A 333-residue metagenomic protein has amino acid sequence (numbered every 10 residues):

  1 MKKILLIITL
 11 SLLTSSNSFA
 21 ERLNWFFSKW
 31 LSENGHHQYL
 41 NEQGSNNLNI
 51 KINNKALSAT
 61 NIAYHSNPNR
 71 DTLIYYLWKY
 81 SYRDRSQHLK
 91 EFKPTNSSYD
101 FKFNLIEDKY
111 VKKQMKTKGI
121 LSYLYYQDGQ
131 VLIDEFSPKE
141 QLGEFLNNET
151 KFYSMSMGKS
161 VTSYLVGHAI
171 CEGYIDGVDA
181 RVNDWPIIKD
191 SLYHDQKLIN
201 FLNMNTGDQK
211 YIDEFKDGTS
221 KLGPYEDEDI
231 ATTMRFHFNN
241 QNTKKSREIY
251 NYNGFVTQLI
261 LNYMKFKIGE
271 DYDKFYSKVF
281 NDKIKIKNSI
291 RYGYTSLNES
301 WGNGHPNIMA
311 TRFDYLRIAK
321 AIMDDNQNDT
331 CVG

Functional and structural regions predicted by a protein language model:
M1-E21: Classical Sec-dependent N-terminal signal peptides that target proteins to the secretory pathway
A20-E144, E172-I175: N-terminal leader/targeting segments and the immediately adjacent pre-domain N-terminus
G129, T150-V178, F201, I260-M264 (+1 more regions): Active-site SXXK
Q130-E135, N183, E214-S246, E270-S289: Short, charged, amphipathic alpha-helices and their helix-cap/turn boundaries
E140-N147, A231-K245, Y292-N303: Acidic/His metal-coordination segments adjacent to aromatic residues that form catalytic metal sites in metalloenzymes
M155, S163, D213, R235-T257: Acidic/His-rich structured neighborhood in mature extracellular/periplasmic domains
E172-Q209, N239, F266-H305, A310 (+1 more regions): Active-site helix/loop module of the DD-peptidase/beta-lactamase fold, centered on the serine-lysine SxxK catalytic
V256-Y263, G304-N328: Active-site-proximal alpha-helical segments within enzyme catalytic domains
